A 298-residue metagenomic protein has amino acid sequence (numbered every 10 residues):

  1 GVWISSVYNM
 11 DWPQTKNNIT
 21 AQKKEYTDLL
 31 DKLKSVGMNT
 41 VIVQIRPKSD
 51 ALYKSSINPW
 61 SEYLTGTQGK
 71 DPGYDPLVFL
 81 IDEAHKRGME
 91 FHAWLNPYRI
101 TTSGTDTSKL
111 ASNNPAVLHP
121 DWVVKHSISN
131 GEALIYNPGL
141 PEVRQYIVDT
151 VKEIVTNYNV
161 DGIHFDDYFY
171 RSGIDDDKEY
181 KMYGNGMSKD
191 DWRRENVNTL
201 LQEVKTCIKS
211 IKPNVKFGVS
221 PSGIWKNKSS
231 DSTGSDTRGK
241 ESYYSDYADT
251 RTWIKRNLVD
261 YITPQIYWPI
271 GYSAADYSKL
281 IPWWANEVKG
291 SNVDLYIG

Functional and structural regions predicted by a protein language model:
G1, M38-K48, P76-S127, H164-D166 (+2 more regions): Glycine-rich, aromatic-flanked loop segments that form ligand/cofactor-binding clefts across common enzyme folds
S5-K23, D82, A93, Y98-N157 (+1 more regions): Active-site-adjacent "subsite" loops/lids of carbohydrate-active enzymes
N9-T20, N58-Y74, N130-Q145, N185-V197 (+1 more regions): The substrate-binding groove and active-site-proximal loops of carbohydrate-active enzymes, especially glycoside
N17-V36, Y63-R87, Y146, E195-T206: Aromatic- and glycine-enriched glycan-recognition loops and surfaces that form the carbohydrate-binding subsites
K23-A51, N157-G162, T252-I262: Catalytic domains of carbohydrate-active enzymes, especially glycoside hydrolases
V36-P72: Aromatic-lined carbohydrate-binding/catalytic grooves of carbohydrate-active enzymes
A51-T65, R99-I128, Y168-G186, S230-G239: Aromatic- and acidic-residue-enriched segments that line the glycan-binding/catalytic groove of carbohydrate-active
H85, E90-S103, H164-Y170, D191-D246 (+1 more regions): Aromatic-lined carbohydrate-recognition surfaces of secreted/lumenal glycan-active proteins
